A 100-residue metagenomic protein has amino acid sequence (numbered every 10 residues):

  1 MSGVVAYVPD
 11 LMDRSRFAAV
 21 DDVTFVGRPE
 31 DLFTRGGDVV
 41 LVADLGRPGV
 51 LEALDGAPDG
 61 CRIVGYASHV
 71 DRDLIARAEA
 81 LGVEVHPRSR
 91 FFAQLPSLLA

Functional and structural regions predicted by a protein language model:
M1-D31: Short, charged N-terminal beta->alpha structural module
M1-G3, A80, L98-A100: Short, low-complexity, intrinsically disordered N-terminal peptides in bacterial proteins
F25-G27, G65, P87: A structural preference for short, hydrophobic beta-strand core positions in alpha/beta folds
D31-G37, E52-G56, S97-A100: Short amphipathic alpha-helix with an adjacent loop that forms part of the alpha/beta core around
D38-A43: Active-site beta3 strand of CheY-like receiver
D44-L81: Mid-chain, well-packed structural core segment of small domains
E84-P96: Output/docking surface of receiver
